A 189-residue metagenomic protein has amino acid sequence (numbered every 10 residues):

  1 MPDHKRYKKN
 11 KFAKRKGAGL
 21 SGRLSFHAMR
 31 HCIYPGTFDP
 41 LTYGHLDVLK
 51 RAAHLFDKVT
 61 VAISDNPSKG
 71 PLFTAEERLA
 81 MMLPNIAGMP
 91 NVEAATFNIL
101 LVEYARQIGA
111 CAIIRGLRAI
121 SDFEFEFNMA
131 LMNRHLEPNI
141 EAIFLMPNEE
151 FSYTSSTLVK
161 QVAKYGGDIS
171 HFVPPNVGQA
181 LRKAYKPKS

Functional and structural regions predicted by a protein language model:
D3-N10: Intrinsic-disorder-associated, low-complexity terminal segments enriched in Asp/Asn/His/Tyr and depleted of Lys/Arg
K11, R15-R23: Positively charged N-terminal leader segments that act as targeting/secretion signals
S25-S189: Nucleotidyltransferase catalytic core that binds NTPs
